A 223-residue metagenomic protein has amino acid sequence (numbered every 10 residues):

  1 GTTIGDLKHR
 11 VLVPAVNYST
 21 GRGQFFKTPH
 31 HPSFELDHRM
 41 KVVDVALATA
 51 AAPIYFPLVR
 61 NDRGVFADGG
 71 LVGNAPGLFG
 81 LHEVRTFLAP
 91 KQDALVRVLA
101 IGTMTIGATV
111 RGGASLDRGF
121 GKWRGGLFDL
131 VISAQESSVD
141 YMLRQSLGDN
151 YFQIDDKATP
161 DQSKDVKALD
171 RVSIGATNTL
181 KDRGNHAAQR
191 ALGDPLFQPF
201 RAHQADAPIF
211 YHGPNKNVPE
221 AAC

Functional and structural regions predicted by a protein language model:
G1-C223: Patatin-like phospholipase
